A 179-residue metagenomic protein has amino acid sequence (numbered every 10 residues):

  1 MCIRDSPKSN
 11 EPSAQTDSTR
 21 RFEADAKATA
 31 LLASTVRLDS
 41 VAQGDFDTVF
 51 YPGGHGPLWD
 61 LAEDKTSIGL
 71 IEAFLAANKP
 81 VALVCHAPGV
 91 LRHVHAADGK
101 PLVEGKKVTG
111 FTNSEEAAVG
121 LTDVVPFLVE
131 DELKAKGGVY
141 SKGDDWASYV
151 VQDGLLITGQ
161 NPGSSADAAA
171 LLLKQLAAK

Functional and structural regions predicted by a protein language model:
R4-A77, G89-K179: Extended, subdomain-level signal for the structured scaffold at the beginning of enzyme domains
N78-A82: Conserved, well-structured core segments that form or line functional sites
C85: Alpha-helical segment proximal to the catalytic Tyr-Lys
